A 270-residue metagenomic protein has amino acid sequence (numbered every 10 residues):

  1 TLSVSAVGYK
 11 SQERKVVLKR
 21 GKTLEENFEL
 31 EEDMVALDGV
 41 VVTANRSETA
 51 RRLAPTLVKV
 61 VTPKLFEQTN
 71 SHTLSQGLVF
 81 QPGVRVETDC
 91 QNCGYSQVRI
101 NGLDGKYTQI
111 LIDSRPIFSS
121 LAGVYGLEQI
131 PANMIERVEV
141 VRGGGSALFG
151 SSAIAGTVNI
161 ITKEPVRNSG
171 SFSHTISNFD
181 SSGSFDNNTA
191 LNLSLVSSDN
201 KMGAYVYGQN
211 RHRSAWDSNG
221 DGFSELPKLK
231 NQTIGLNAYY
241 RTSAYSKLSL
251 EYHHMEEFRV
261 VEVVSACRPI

Functional and structural regions predicted by a protein language model:
S3-K10, K19-E67, G105: Short, acidic, small-residue-rich periplasmic hinge/interaction motif at the N-terminus of Gram-negative outer-membrane
T56-L74, Q97-L103, D113, N178-D180: Short, polar/charged loop or turn motifs at beta-strand boundaries
S75-S119, E136: Extracytoplasmic beta-strand/coil segments of soluble accessory domains associated with Gram-negative outer-membrane
L78, V138-E139, V158-I160: Non-catalytic regulatory/gating segments with a bias toward low-complexity or hydrophobic composition
Q97, R137, T157, A190-N192 (+1 more regions): Membrane-embedded beta-strand positions in outer-membrane beta-barrel channels/transporters
Q97-R99, R115-R142, K163: Short acidic/polar hinge/loop motifs at secondary-structure boundaries that mediate gating or recognition
S152-I154, F185-T189, K228-Q232: Residues that define the transmembrane beta-barrel architecture of outer-membrane proteins
R167-S177, S181, N192-P269: Periplasmic-side early beta-strands and strand-to-turn transitions of outer-membrane beta-barrels
